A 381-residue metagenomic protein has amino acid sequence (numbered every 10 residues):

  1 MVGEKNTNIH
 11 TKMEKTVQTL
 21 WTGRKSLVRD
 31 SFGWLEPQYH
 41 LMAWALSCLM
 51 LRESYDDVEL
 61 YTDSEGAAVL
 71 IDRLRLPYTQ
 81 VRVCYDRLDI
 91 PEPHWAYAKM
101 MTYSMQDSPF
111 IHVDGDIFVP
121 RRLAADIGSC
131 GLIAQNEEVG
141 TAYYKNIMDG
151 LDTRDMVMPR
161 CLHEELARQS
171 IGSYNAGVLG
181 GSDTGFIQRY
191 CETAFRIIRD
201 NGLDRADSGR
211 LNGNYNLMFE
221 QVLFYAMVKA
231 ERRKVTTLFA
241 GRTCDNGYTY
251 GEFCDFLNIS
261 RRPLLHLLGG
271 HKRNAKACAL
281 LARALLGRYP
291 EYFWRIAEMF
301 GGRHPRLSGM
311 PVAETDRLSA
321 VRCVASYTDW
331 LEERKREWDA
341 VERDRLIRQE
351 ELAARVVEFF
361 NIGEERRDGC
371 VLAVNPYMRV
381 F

Functional and structural regions predicted by a protein language model:
M1-R87, P263-L264, L268-R306: N-terminal anchoring/stem segment of glycosyltransferases
Y39-L41, A45-S47, Y85-V113, I117-P120: A conserved donor-nucleotide-binding helix/loop in the catalytic core of Leloir-type glycosyltransferases
D57-S64, P109-D114, A134: Short, hydrophobic beta-strand segments that form beta-sheet elements in well-ordered domains
R73-R87, P109-I111, D126-A134: Active-site regions of enzymes building and remodeling cell-envelope glycoconjugates
P120-R154: Conserved donor-nucleotide/metal-binding helix-loop-beta segment in metal-dependent transferases, i.e., the alpha-helix
M156-Q169: Short, flexible, basic/aromatic active-site loop/helix in glycosyltransferases
L166-H266: Catalytic core and acceptor-binding pocket of nucleotide-sugar-dependent glycosyltransferases
G309-F381: Acidic, low-complexity/disordered tracts enriched in E/D and polar residues
